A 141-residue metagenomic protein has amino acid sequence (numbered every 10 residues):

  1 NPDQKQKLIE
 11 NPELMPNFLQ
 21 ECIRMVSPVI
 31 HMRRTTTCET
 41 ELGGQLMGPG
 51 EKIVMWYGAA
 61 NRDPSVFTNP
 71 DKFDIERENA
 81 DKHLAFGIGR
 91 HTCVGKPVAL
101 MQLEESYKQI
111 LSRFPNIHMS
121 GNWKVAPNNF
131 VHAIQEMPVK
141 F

Functional and structural regions predicted by a protein language model:
N1-F141: Cytochrome P450
